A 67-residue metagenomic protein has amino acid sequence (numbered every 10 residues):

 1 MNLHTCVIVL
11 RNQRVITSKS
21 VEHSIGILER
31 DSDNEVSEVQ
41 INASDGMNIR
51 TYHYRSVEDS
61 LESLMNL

Functional and structural regions predicted by a protein language model:
M1-N12, I41-S44: Short aromatic-glycine-(Arg/Gly/Cys) micro-motifs in beta-strand/loop hairpins
T5, N12, R30, S63-L67: Generic detector of low-complexity/intrinsically disordered segments and short hydrophobic N-terminal stretches
V9, S20-V39: A short, charged, amphipathic alpha-helix used as a generic interaction element across diverse proteins
Q13-S18, M47-I49: Surface-exposed loop/edge segments in extracytoplasmic proteins
K19-G26, Y54-S60: A short, sequence-level motif marking secondary-structure junctions
D33-L67: Short, mixed-charge low-complexity intrinsically disordered segments
